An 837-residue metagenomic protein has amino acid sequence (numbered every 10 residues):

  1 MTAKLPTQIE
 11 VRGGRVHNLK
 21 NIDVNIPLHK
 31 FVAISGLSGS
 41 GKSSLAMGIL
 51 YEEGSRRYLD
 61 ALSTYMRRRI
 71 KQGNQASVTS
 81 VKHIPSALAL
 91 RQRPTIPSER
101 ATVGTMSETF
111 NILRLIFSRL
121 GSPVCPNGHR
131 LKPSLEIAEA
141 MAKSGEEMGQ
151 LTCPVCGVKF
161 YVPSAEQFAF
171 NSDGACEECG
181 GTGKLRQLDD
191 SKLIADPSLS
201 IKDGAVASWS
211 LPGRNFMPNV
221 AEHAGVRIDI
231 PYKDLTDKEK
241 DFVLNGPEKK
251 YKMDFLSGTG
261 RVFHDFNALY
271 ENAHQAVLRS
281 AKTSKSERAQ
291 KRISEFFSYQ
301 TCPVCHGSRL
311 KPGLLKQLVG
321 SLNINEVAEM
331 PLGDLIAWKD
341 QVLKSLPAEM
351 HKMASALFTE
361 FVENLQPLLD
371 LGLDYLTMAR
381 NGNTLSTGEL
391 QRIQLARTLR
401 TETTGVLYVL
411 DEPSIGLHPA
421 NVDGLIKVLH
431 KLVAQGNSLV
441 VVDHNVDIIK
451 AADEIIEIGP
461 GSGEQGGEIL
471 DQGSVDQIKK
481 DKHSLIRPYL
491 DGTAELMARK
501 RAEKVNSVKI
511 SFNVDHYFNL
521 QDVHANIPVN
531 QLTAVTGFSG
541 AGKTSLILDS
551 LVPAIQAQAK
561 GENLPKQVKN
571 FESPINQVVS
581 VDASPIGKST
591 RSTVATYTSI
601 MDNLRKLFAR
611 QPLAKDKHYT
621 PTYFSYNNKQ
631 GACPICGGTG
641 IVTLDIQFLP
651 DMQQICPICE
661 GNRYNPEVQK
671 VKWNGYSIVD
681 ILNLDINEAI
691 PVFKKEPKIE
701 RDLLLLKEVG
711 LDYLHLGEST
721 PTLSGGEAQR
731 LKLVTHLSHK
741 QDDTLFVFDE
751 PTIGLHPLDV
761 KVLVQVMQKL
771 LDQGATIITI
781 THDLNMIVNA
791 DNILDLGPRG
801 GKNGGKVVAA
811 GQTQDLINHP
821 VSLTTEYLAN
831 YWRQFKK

Functional and structural regions predicted by a protein language model:
T2-T384, L390-V406, V428, A434 (+6 more regions): P-loop/Walker A nucleotide phosphate-binding surfaces of NTP-dependent enzymes
N381, E412-P413, S719, E750-G754: Walker B catalytic motif
Y408-L410, F746-F748: Walker B beta-strand of ABC/ABC-like P-loop ATPase nucleotide-binding domains, specifically the conserved hydrophobic
H418-K427, H756-Q765: Conserved D-loop/post-Walker B switch-helix segment of ABC ATPase nucleotide-binding domains
H430, G436, A452-G473, Q768 (+2 more regions): H-loop (His-switch) and adjacent beta-strand-loop-beta switch element of ABC-type ATPase nucleotide-binding domains
V442-H444, I780-H782: H-loop/switch region of ABC-family ATPase nucleotide-binding domains
K479-A502, R610, I817-K837: C-terminal boundary and immediately downstream tail of ABC-type ATPase nucleotide-binding domains
